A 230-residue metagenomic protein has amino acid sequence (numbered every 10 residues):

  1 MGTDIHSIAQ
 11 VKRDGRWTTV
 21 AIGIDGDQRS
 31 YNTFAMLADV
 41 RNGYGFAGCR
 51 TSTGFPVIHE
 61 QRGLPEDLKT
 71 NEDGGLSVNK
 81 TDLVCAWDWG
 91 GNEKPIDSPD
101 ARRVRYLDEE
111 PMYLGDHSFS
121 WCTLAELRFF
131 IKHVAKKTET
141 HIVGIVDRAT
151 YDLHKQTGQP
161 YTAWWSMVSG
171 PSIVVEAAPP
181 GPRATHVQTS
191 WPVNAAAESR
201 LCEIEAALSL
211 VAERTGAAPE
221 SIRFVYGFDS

Functional and structural regions predicted by a protein language model:
M1-E220, F228-S230: Acidic (Asp/Glu-rich) sequence patches and key acidic residues that form negatively charged surfaces used
